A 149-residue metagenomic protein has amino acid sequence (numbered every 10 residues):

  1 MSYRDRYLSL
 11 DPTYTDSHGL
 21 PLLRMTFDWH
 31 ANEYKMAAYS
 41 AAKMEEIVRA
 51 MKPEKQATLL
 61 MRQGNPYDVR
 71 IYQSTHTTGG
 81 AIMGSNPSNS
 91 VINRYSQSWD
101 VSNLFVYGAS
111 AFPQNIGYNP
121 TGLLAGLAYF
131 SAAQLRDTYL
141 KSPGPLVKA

Functional and structural regions predicted by a protein language model:
M1-F105, S110-F112, L123, A132-A149: FAD-dependent oxidoreductase catalytic-site/capping-region signature
G117-L127: A short alpha/beta connector and helix-capping loop motif
